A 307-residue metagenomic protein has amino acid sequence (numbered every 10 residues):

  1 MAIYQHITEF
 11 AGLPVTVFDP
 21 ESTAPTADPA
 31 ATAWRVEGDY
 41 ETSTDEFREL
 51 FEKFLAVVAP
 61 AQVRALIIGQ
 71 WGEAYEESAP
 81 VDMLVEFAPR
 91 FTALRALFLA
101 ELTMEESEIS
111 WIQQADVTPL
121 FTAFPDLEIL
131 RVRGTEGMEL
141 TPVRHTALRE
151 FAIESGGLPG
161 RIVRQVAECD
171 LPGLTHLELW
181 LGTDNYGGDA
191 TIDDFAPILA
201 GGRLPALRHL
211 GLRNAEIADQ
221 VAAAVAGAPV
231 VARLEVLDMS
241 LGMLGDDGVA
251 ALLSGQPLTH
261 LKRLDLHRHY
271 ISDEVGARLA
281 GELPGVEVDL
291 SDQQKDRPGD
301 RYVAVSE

Functional and structural regions predicted by a protein language model:
M1-A79: N-terminal adaptor-interaction module of cullin-RING ubiquitin ligase components
Q5, Q62, Q70, Q113 (+4 more regions): Residue-identity detector for glutamine
A11-P20, D45-A61, T92, A96-M104 (+3 more regions): Short, charge-rich amphipathic segments
V17-S22, E46-L55, E77-A88, E108-P119 (+6 more regions): Leucine-rich repeat
T26-D28, V57-V63, V81, A88-L94 (+11 more regions): Structural signal for repeat-unit boundaries in curved repeat scaffolds
W34-T42, I67-Y75, F98-S110, D126 (+10 more regions): Concave beta-strand-loop units of leucine-rich repeat
D238, R278-L279: Alpha-helix boundary/capping detector
